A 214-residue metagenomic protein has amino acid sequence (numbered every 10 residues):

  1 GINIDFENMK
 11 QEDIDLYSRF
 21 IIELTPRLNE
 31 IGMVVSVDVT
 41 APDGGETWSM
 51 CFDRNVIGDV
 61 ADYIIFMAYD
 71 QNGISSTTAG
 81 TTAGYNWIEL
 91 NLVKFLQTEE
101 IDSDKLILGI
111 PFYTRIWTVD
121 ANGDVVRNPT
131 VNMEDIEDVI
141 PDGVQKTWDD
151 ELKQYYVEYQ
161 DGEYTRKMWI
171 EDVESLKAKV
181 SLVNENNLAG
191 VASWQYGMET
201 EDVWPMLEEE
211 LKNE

Functional and structural regions predicted by a protein language model:
G1-K10, V191-S193: Short acidic catalytic loops
I4, L108, V183: Terminal peptide-recognition signature
F6, N72-T77, Y159-Y164: Short, conserved helix/loop micro-motifs enriched in His/Cys and acidic residues
F6-R19, M198, D202: Glycine-rich, proline-tolerant flexible connector loops at the mouths of alpha/beta enzymes
E12, A83, K167-E171: Short, surface-exposed alpha-helical recognition segments that flank or form part of ligand/macromolecule-binding
D13-V139: Substrate-binding surface in catalytic domains of secreted glycosidases
I110-S181, L211-E214: Glycan-binding loop/region signatures in secreted carbohydrate-active enzymes
S175-E214: Acidic/aromatic/glycine-rich contiguous surface patches that form carbohydrate-binding/processing clefts and analogous
